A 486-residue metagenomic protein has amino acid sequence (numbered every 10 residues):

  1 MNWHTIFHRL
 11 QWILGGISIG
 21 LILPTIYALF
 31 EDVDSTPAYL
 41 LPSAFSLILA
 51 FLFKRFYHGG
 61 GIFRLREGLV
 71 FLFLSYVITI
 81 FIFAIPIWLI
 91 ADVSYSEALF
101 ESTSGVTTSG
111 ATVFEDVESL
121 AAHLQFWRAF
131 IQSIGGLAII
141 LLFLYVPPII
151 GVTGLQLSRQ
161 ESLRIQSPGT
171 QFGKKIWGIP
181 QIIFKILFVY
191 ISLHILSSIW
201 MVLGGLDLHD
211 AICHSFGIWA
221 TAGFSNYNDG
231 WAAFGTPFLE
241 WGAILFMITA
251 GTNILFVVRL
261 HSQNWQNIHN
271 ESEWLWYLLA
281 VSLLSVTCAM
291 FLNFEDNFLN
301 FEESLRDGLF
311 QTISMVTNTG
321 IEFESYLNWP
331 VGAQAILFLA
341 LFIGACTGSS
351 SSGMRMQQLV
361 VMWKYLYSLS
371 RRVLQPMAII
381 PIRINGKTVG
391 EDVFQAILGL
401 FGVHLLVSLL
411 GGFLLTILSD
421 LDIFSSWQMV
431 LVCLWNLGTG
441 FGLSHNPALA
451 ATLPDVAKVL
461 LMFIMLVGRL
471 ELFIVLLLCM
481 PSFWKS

Functional and structural regions predicted by a protein language model:
M1-S486: Membrane-proximal intracellular helices of multi-pass ion channels
